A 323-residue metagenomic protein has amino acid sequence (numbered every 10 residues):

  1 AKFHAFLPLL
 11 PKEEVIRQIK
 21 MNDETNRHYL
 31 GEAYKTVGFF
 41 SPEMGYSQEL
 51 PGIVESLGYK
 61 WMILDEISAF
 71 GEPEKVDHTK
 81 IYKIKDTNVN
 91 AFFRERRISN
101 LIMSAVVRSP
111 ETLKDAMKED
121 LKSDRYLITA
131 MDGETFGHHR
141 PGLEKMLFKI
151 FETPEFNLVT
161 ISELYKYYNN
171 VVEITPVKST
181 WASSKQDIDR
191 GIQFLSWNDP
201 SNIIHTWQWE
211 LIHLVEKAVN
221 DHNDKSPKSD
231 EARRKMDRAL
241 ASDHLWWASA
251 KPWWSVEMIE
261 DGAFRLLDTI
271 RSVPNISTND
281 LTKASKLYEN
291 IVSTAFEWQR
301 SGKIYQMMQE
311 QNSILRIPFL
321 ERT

Functional and structural regions predicted by a protein language model:
A1-P42, T87-L101, D124: Metal-dependent polysaccharide deacetylase catalytic core of the NodB/CE4 family, i.e., the active-site-bearing domain
F6-L10, F70-H78, L101, Y168-V171: Short, charged, surface-exposed secondary-structure boundary motifs
I16-N26, P51, K114-M117, L147-F151 (+1 more regions): Generic structural signal for well-ordered alpha-helices, preferentially at hydrophobic/aromatic core positions
I16-T25, E32, E55-N90: Acidic, His- and aromatic-enriched active-site or binding-groove loops in soluble protein domains that engage sugars
F40-M44, L64-E66, F92-R94, A130-D132: Short His-Asn-centered micro-motif
G45, L50-S56: Hydrophobic, small-residue-rich alpha-helical packing segments that form membrane-like cores
H78-K80, K85-V89, F93-R96, R108 (+1 more regions): Active-site and substrate-binding clefts of carbohydrate-active enzymes
S104-L121: A Trp-anchored, charged/polar loop motif used as the substrate-binding/catalytic surface of acyl/ester-handling
